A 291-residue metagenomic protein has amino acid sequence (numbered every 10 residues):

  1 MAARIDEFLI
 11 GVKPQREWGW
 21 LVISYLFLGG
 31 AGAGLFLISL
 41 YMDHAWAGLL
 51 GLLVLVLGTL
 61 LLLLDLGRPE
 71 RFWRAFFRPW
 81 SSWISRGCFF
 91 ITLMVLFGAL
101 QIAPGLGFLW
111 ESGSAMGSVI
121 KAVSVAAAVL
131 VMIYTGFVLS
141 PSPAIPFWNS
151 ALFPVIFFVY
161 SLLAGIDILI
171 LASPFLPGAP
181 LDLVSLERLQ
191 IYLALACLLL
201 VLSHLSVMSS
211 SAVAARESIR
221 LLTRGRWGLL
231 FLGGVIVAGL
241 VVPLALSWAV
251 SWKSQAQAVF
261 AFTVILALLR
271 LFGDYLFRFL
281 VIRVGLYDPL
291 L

Functional and structural regions predicted by a protein language model:
M1-I5, T59-L61, V129-L130: Short, charged cytosolic
M1-M42, L49-L52, F279, V284: N-terminal signal-anchor module of multipass membrane proteins
K13, L37, F72-W73, P141-I145: Membrane-interfacial helix termini and the short, flexible loops that connect transmembrane helices in multi-pass
E17-W20, Y25, R78-S82, F90-L276: Long, contiguous internal "core" modules enriched in hydrophobic/ aromatic residues
L35-L93, F97: Membrane helical hairpin/interfacial module
R216, D288-L291: Cytosolic/matrix-facing juxtamembrane and C-terminal tails of multi-pass cellular membrane proteins
F272, L276-D288: Membrane-helix cytosolic exit motif
